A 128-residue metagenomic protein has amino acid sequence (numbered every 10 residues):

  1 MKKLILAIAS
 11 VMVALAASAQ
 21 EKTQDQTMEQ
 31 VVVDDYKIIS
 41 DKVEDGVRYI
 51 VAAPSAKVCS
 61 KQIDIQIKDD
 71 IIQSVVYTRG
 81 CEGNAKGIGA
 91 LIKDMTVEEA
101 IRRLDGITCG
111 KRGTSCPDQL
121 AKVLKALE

Functional and structural regions predicted by a protein language model:
M1-L4: Positively charged n-region of N-terminal signal peptides that target proteins for export
S10-S18: Hydrophobic h-region of N-terminal signal peptides that target proteins for export in Gram-negative bacteria
Q24-K68: Structured beta-strand/loop patches that form or line metal/cofactor-binding pockets in enzymes
P54-E128: Active-site- and interface-proximal helix/loop "cap" or "latch" segments in soluble metabolic and energy-transducing
